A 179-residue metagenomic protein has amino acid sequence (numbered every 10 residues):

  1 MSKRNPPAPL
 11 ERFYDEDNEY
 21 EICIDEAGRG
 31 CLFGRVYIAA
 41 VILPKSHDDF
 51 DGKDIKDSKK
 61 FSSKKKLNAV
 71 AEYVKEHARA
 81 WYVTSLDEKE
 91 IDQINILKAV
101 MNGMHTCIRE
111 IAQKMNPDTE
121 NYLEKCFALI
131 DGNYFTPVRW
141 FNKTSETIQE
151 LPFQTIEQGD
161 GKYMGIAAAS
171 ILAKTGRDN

Functional and structural regions predicted by a protein language model:
M1-N179: Acidic (Asp/Glu) carboxylate-rich active-site/surface patches
